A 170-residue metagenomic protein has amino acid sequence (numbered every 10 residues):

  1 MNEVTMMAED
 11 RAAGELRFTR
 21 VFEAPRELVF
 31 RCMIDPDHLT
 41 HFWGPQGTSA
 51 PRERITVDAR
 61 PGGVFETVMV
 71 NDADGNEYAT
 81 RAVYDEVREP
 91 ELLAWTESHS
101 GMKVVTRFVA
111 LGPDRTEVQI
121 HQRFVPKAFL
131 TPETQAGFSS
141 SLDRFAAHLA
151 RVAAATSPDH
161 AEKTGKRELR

Functional and structural regions predicted by a protein language model:
M1-S49, R170: Hydrophobic ligand-binding cavity/cleft-lining segments
A13-T19, R26, R52, V64 (+4 more regions): Intrinsic-disorder/low-complexity, polar/charged segments enriched in Ser/Thr/Lys/Arg/Asp/Glu/Gln
R17-F18, D37-E77, P158-E162, K166-R170: Short beta-edge strand/loop motif at the mouth of beta-sheet-based domains
R20, R54-V57, T80-E86, K103-A110: Hydrophobic/aromatic beta-strand elements that line small-molecule binding cavities or substrate pockets in beta-rich
R26-E27, A59-R60, D85-P90, R107-E117: A short, structured loop/turn motif at beta-sheet edges
V29, L39, F65-T67, Y84 (+3 more regions): Hydrophobic pocket/interface hotspot
L92-S140: Beta-strand/loop substructures that line and gate deep hydrophobic ligand-binding cavities in soluble
R123-R170: A conserved amphipathic terminal alpha-helix motif
